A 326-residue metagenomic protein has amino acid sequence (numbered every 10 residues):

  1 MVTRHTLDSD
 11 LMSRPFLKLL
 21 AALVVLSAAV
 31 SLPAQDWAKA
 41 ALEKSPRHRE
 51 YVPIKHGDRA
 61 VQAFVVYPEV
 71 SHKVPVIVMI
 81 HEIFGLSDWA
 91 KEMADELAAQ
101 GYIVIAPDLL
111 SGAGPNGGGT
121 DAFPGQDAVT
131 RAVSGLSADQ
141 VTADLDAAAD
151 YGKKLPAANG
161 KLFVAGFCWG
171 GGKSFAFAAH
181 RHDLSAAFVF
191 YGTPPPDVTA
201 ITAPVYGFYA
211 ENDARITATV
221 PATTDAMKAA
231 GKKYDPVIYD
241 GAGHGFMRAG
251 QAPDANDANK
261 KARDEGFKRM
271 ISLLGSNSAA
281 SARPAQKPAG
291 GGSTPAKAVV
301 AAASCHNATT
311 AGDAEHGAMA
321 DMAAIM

Functional and structural regions predicted by a protein language model:
L20-A28: Bacterial N-terminal signal peptides
Q35-R47, H56-R59, I77, L97 (+1 more regions): Intrinsically disordered, low-complexity terminal tails/loops enriched in metal-binding residues
A38, L42-S45, Y51-K154, R248-A252: Serine-hydrolase catalytic machinery in alpha/beta-hydrolase-like enzymes
L145-T202: Primarily recognizes the serine-hydrolase "nucleophile elbow" in alpha/beta-hydrolase and SGNH/GDSL folds
A200-V205, A230-K233: Short, proline-enriched alpha-helix->beta-strand connector loops that line the catalytic pocket of alpha/beta-hydrolase
G207-Y209: Short beta-strand/loop motif that positions the catalytic acidic residue of the alpha/beta-hydrolase fold
N212-T217: Acidic catalytic loop of the alpha/beta-hydrolase fold
K228, K233-G290, A296, A303 (+1 more regions): C-terminal catalytic histidine-bearing segment of alpha/beta-hydrolase fold enzymes
